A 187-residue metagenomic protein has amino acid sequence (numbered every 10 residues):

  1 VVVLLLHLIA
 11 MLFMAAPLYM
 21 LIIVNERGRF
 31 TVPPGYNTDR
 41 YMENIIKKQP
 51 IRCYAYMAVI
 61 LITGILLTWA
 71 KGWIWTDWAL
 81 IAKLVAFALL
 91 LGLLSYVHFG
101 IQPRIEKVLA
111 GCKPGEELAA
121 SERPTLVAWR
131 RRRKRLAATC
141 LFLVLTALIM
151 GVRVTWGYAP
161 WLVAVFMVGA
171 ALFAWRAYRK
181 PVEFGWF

Functional and structural regions predicted by a protein language model:
V1-F187: Polytopic transmembrane helical bundles with strong interfacial aromatic enrichment
